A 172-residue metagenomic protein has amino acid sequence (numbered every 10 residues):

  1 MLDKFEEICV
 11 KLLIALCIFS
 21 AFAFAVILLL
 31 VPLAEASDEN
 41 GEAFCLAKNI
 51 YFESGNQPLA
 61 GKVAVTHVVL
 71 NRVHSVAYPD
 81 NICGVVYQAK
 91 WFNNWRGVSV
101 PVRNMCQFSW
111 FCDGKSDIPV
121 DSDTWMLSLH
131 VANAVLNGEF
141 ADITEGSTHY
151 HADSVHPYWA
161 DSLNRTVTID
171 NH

Functional and structural regions predicted by a protein language model:
M1-E7: N-terminal Lys/Arg-rich, disordered targeting/topogenic segments
D3, C17-S20, C106: Short non-domain terminal segments
I8-L12: Juxtamembrane/start-of-transmembrane alpha-helix segments at the extracytoplasmic/lumenal side of membrane anchors
I14-L29: Hydrophobic membrane-insertion alpha-helices, especially the h-region of bacterial N-terminal signal peptides
I27-H172: Bacterial extracytoplasmic/cell-wall-associated proteins, especially those involved in peptidoglycan
